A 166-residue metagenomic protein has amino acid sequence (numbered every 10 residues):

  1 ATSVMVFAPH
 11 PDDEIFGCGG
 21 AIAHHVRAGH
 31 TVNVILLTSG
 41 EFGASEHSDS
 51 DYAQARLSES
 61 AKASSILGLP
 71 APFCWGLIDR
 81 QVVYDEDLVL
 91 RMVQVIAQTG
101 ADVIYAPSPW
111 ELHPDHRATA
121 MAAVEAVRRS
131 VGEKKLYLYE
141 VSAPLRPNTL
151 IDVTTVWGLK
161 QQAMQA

Functional and structural regions predicted by a protein language model:
A1, L67, Q98, G132-A166: The feature marks non-catalytic terminal segments
A1-T99, V124-R129: Active-site rim/loop-helix segments in enzyme catalytic domains that contact anionic ligands
G17-C18, L88, D115-T119, T149: Residues at alpha-helix caps and immediate loop-helix transition turns in enzyme cores, especially N- and C-cap
I35-L36, G76, Y105, Y137-E140: Short beta-strand segments
A44-D49, R117-A118, P147-I151: Short aromatic-enriched loop/helix-cap "lid" or pocket-rim segments at secondary-structure transitions that line
D79-R80, W110-L112, A143-L145: Short, catalytically relevant binding-site loops at active-site mouths
R91-K135: Active-site adenylate/phosphate-handling loop in enzymes that bind or generate adenylated species
